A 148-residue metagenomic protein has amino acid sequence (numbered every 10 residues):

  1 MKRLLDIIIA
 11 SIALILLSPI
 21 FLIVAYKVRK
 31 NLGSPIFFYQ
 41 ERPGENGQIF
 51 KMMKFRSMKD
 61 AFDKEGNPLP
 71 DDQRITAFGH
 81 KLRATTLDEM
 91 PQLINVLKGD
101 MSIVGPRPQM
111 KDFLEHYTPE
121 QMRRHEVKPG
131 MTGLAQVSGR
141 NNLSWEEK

Functional and structural regions predicted by a protein language model:
M1-D60: A hydrophobic, helix-centered structural microdomain
I7, E126-K148: C-terminal terminal-structure detector
V28, E41, N67, H125-V127: Short secondary-structure boundary/capping segments
R29-K30, A84, V96, R140: Conserved catalytic core of Hanks-type protein kinase domains
I49-K51, Q121, M131-G133: A generic structural signal for well-ordered coil/turn residues at beta-strand boundaries that shape enzyme active-site
F50-H80: Acidic, Ser/Thr-rich low-complexity segments on the non-lumenal side of membrane proteins
M58-A61, I103, T118, R140-L143: Short, charged/polar surface micro-motifs in flexible loops or helix N-caps
D71-K128: A short, structured surface patch at a secondary-structure boundary
